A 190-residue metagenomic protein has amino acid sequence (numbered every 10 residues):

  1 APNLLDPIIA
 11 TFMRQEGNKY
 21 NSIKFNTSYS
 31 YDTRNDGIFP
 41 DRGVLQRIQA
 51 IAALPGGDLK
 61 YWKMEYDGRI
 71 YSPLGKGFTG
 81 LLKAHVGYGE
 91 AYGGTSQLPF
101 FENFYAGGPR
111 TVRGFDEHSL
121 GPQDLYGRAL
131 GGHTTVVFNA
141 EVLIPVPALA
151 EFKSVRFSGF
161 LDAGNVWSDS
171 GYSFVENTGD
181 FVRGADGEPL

Functional and structural regions predicted by a protein language model:
P2-P189: C-terminal outer-membrane beta-barrel translocator/porin domains of Gram-negative envelope proteins and their
